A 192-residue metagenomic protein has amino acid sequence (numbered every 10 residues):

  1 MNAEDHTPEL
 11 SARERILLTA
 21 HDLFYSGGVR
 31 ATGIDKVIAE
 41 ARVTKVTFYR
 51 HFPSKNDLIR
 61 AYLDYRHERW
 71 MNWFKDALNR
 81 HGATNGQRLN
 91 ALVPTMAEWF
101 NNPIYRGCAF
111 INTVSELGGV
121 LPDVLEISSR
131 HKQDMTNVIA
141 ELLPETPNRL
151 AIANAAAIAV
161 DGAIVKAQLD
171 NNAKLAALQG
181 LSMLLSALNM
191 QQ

Functional and structural regions predicted by a protein language model:
M1-S11, Q192: N-terminal intrinsically disordered/low-complexity leader segments
N2, R15, T19, L23-D57 (+1 more regions): Helix-turn-helix
I59-R66, W73: Alpha-helical DNA-contacting segments of helix-turn-helix folds
A61, K75-N102, A153-A156: Hydrophobic alpha-helical connector segments
E68-M71, Q87-N90, V120-P144: Amphipathic alpha-helical packing segments from all-alpha helical-bundle domains
H81, L117, A167-N171: Secondary-structure edge/capping motif, primarily at the C-terminal ends of alpha-helices and the immediately following
N101-D123: Amphipathic alpha-helical segments used for helix-helix packing
V124-R130, E145-Q192: Hydrophobic/aromatic-rich alpha-helical bundle segments in the mid-to-C-terminal region
